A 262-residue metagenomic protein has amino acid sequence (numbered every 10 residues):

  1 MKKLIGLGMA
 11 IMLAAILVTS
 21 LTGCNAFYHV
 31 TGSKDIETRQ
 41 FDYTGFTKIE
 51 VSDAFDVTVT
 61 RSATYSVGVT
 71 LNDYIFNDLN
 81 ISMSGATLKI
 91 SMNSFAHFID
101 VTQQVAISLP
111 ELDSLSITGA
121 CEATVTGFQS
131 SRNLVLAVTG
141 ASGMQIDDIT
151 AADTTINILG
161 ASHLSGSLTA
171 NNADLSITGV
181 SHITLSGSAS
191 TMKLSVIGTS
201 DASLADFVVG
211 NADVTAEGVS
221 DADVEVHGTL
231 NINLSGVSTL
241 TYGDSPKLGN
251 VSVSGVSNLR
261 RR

Functional and structural regions predicted by a protein language model:
K2-L13, T19-A137, Q145-N157, S165-S167 (+5 more regions): Acidic (Asp/Glu) and glycine-rich low-complexity loops/linkers that are typically intrinsically disordered
L164-R262: Short, surface-exposed interaction patches in beta-rich subdomains that mediate adhesion/assembly near membranes
